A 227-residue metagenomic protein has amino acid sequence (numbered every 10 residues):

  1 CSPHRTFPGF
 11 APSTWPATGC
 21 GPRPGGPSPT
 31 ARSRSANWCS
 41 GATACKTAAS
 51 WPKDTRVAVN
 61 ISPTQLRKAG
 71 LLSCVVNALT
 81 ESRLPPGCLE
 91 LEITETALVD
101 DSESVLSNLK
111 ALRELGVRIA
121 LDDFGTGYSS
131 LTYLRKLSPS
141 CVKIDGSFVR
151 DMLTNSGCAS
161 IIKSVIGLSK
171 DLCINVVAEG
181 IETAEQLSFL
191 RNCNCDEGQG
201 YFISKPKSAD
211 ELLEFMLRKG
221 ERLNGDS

Functional and structural regions predicted by a protein language model:
C1, G9-P24, P29-C39: Concave beta-strand-loop units of leucine-rich repeat
P3, P27, S50, A111 (+2 more regions): Well-formed, non-transmembrane alpha-helical positions, independent of function
R5, V59, L190: Regulatory helix in c-di-GMP signaling enzymes, encompassing the GGDEF I-site helix and an analogous surface helix
F7, R32, W51, E81-P86 (+3 more regions): Alpha-helix termination/capping residues and helix-transition junctions
T18, N37, G41, S62-A69 (+2 more regions): EAL-family c-di-GMP phosphodiesterase catalytic domain
G41-I61, N77-C88, L115: Helix C-cap/alpha-to-beta connector motif
L72-V76: A short helix/loop element that forms part of the nucleotide-sugar donor recognition site in Leloir-type
N108: Conserved functional hotspot residues or short segments at active or partner-binding sites across diverse domains
